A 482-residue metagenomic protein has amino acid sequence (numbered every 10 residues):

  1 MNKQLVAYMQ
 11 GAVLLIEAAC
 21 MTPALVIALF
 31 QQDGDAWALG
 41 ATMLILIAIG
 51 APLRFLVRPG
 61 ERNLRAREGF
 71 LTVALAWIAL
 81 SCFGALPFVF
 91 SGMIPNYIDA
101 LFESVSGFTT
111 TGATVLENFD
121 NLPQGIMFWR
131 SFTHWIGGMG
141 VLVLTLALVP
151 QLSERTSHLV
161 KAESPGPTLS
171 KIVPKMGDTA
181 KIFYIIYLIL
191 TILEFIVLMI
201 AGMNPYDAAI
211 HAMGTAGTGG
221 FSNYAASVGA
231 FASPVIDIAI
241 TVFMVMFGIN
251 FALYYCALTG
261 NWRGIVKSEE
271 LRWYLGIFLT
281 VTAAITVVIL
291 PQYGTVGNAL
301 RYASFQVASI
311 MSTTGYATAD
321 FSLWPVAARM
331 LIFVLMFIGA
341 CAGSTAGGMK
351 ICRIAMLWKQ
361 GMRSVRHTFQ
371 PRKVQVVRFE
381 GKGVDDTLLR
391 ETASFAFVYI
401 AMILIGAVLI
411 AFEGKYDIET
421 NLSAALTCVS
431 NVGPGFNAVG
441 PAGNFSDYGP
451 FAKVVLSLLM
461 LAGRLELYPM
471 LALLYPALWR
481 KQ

Functional and structural regions predicted by a protein language model:
M1-Q482: Membrane-proximal intracellular helices of multi-pass ion channels
